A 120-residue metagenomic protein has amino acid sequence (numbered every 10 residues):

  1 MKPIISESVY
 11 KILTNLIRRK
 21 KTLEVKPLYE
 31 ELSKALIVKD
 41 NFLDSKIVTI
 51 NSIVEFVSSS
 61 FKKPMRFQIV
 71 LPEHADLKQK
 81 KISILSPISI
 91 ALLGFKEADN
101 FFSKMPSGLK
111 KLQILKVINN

Functional and structural regions predicted by a protein language model:
M1-I47, V57: N-terminal intrinsically disordered, low-complexity, charge/repeat-rich segments that act as generic
N41, P87, G108: Histidine- and aromatic-rich ligand-binding microenvironments
I47-S60, P64-Q68, A91, E97-I118: FKBP-type peptidyl-prolyl cis-trans isomerase
F67-L71, K81-S83: Short, acidic/hydrophobic/Gly-rich beta-strand patch recurrent on exposed beta strands that often constitutes part
E73-L77, K111: A short local loop/turn or secondary-structure capping micro-motif enriched for an aromatic residue
L77-P87: Short, structured beta-strand/loop micro-motifs enriched in basic residues and often containing a Trp
